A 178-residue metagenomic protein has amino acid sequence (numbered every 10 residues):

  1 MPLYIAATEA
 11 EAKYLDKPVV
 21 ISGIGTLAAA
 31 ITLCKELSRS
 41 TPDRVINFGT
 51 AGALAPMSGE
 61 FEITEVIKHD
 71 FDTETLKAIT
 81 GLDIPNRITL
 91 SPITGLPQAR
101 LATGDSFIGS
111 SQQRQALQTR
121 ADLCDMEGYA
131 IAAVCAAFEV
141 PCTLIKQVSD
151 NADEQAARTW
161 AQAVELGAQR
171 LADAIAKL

Functional and structural regions predicted by a protein language model:
M1-L3: Extreme N-terminal starter segment of soluble prokaryotic enzymes
T8-L178: Glycine-rich phosphate- or other oxyanion-binding loops that anchor nucleotides, phosphorylated ligands
